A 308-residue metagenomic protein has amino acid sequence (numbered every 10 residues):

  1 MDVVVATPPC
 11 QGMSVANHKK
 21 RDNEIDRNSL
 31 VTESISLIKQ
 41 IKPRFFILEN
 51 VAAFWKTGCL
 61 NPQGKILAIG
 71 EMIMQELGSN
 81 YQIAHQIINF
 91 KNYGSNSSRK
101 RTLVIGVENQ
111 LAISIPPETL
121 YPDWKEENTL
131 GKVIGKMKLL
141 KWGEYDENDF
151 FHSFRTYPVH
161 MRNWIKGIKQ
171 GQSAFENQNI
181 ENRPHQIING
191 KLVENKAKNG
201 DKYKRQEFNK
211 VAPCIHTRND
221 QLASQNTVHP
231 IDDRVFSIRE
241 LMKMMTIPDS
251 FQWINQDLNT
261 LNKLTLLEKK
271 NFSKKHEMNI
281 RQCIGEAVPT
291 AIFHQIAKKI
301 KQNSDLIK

Functional and structural regions predicted by a protein language model:
M1, Q11-K202: Class I S-adenosyl-L-methionine
D2, T7, N89, E207 (+1 more regions): Short, flexible coil/turn micro-motifs enriched in small/turn-prone residues
V4, V104, G285: Short, conserved catalytic/metal-binding motifs centered on acidic residues
A6, L48, H216-T217: Redox-cofactor binding/interface segments in oxidoreductases and associated redox assembly factors
T7, F45, V235-I238: Short aromatic/basic micro-patch
T7-P8, K42, V288: Hydrophobic alpha-helix-in-membranes signature
P9-M13, V51, D220-Q221, D249-S250: Short connector loops/turns at beta-strand edges and beta->alpha or beta->beta junctions
F154-K308: C-terminal target-recognition/interaction regions appended to catalytic cores
